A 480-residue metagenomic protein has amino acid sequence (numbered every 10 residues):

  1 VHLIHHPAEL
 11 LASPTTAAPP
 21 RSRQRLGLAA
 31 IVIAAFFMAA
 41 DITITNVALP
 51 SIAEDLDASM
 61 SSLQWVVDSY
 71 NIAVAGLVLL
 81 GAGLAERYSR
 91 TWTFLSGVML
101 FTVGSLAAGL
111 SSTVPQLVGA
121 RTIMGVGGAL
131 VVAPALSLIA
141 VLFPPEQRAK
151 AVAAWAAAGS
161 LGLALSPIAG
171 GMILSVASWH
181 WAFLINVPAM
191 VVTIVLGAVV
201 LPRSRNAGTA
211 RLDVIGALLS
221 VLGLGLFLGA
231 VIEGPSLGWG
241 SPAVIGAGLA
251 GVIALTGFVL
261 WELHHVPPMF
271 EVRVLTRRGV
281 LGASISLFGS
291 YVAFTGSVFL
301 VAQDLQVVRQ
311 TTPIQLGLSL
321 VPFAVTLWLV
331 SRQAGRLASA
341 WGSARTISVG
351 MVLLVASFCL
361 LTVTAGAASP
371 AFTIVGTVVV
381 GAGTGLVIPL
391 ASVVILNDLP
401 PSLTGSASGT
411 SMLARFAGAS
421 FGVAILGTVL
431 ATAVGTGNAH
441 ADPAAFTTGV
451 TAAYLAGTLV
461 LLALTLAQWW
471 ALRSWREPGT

Functional and structural regions predicted by a protein language model:
H2-V199, W341, I347-V355, C359-G366 (+2 more regions): Transmembrane-helix bundle of Major Facilitator Superfamily
L3, R148, V187-N206, V221-E233 (+2 more regions): C-terminal membrane-cytosol helix-exit motif in multi-pass small-molecule transporters
T16-S22, T209, S411, P443-F446: Short, Lys/Arg-rich N-terminal segment immediately upstream of the first membrane anchor
Q24-A40, I44-V47, L56, M60 (+13 more regions): 12-transmembrane solute porter fold
A85-W92, R148-A151, N206-L212, P267-E271 (+1 more regions): Interfacial helix-loop-helix linkers and transmembrane-helix boundary segments in multi-pass membrane proteins
V114-P115, R203-T209, G234-G240, G366-A367: Membrane-interface helix caps and helix-loop-helix hairpins in membrane proteins
P202-L218, H265-M269, E477-T480: Flexible cytoplasmic inter-helical loops of multi-pass small-molecule transporters
